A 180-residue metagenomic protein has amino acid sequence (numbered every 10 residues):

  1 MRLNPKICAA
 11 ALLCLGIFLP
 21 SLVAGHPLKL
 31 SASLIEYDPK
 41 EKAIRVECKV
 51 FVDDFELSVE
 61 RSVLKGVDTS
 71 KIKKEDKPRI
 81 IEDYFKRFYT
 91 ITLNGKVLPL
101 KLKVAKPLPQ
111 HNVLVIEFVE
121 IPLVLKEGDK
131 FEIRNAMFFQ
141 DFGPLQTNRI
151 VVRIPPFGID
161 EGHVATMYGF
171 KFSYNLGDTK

Functional and structural regions predicted by a protein language model:
M1-I7: Positively charged n-region of N-terminal signal peptides that target proteins for export
R2, S21-A24: Intrinsically disordered, low-complexity serine/threonine-rich segments
A9-S21: Bacterial N-terminal signal peptides
G25-K180: N-terminal soluble domains immediately following signal/targeting peptides that reside in extracytoplasmic
